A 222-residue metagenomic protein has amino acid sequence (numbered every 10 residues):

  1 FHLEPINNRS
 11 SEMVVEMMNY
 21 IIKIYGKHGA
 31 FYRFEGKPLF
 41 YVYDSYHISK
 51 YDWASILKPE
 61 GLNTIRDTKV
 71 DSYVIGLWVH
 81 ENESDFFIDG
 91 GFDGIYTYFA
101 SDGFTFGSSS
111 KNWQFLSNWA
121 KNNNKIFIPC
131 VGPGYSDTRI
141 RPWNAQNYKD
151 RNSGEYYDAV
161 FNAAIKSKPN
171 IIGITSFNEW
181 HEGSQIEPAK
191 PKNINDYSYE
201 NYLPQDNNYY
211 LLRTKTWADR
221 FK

Functional and structural regions predicted by a protein language model:
F1-K222: Glycan-processing catalytic domains of CAZymes
